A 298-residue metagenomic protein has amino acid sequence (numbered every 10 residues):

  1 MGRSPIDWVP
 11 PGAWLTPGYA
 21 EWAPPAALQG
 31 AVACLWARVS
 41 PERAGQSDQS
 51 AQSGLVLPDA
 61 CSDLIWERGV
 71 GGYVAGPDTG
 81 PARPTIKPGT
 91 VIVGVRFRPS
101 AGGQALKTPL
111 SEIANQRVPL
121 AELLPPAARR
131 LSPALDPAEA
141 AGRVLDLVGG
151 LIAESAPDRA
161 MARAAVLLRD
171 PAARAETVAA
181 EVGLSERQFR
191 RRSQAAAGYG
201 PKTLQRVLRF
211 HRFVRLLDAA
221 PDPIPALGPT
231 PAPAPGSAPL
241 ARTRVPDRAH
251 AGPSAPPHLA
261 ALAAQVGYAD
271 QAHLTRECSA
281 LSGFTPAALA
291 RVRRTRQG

Functional and structural regions predicted by a protein language model:
M1-E186, A195-T203, R215-P235, P239-P246 (+2 more regions): Alpha-helical bundle regulatory/interaction domains
Q188-R191, R276: Base-recognition residues in the alpha-helical recognition helix of bacterial helix-turn-helix
